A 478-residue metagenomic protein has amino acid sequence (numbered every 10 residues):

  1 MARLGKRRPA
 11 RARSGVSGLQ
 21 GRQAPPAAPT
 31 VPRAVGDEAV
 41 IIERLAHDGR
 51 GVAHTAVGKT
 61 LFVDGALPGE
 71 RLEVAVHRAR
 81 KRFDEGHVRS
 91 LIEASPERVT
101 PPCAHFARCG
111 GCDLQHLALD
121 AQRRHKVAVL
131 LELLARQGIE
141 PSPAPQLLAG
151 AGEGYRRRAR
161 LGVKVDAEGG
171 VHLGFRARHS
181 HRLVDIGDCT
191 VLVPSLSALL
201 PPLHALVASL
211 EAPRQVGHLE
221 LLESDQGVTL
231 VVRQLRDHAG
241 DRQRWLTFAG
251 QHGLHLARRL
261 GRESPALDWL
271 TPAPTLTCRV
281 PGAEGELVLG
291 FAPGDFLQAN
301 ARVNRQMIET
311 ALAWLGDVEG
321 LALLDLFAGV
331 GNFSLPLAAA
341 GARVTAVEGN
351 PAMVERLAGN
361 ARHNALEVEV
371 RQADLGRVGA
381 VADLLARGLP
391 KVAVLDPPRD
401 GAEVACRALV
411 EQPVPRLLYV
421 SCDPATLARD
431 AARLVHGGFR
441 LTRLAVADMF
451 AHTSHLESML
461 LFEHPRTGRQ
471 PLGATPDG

Functional and structural regions predicted by a protein language model:
A2-P101, H105, S180, N364 (+3 more regions): Terminal RNA-binding accessory module
R3-I41, R236-G478: Rossmann-like S-adenosyl-L-methionine
E73-A75, R160, L324: Hydrophobic beta-strand signal
A75-A79, G162-D166, L222-S224, E463-P465: Short beta-strand micro-motifs enriched in acidic
R89-P101, A107-V216: Extended interfacial segments that mediate partner engagement and assembly in macromolecular machines
P145-G152, H218-L221, G261-A266, V446-M449: Short, solvent-exposed loop/turn elements at beta->coil junctions and helix N-caps that rim active or binding pockets
L221-S224, V228-L235: Carbohydrate-binding surface patches
